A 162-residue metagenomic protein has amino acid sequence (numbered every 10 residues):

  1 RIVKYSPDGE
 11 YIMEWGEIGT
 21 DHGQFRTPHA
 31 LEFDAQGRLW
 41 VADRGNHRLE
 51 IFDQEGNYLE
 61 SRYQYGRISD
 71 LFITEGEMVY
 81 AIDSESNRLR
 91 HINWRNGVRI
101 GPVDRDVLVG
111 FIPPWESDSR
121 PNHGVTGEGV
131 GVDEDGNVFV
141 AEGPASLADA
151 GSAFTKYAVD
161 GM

Functional and structural regions predicted by a protein language model:
R1-M162: Eukaryotic scaffold repeat domains enriched in small/polar residues
